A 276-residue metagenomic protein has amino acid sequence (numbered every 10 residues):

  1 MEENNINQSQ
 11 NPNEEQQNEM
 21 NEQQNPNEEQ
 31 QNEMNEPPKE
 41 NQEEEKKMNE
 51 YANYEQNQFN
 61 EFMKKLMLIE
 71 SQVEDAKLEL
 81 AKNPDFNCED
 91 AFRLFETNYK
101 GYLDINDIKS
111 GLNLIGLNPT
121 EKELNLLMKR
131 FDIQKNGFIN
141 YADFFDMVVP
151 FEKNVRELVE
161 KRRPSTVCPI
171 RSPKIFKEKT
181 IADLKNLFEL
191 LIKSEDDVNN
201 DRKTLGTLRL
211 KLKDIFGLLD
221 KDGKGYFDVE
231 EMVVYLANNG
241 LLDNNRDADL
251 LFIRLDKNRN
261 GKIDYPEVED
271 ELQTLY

Functional and structural regions predicted by a protein language model:
E2-N4, Q8-P12, Q16-Q17, E22-Q24 (+2 more regions): Intrinsically disordered, low-complexity repeat/linker tracts enriched for polar/charged residues
E45-K77: Hydrophobic, helix-prone linear segments
Q56, L66, V73, D85-E89 (+10 more regions): Generic preference for well-ordered alpha-helical elements
F59-K64, R130-L210, N239-L242, I253-Y276: EF-hand and EF-hand-like Ca2+-sensor regions
L68-A76, S110-L112, L191-N200: Boundary/linker elements of alpha-helical solenoid repeat scaffolds
E79-F86, F92, L205-R209, F216: PDZ domains - specifically the beta-sandwich core and the conserved carboxylate-binding loop
A91-L94, Y102-N118, Y141-E152, I215 (+2 more regions): Amphipathic regulatory helices of Ca2+-sensor modules
R93-T97, G111, K129-F131, G217-K221 (+2 more regions): Calcium-binding motifs, dominated by EF-hand helix-loop-helix domains
